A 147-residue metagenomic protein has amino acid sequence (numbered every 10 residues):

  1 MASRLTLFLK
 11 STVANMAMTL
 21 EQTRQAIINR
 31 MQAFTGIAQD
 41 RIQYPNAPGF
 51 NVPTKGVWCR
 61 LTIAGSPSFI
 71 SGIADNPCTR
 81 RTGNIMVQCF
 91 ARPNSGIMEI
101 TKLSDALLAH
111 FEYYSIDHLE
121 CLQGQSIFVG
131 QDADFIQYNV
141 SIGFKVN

Functional and structural regions predicted by a protein language model:
S3-P77, S95-A106, Y114, D132: Small/polar-rich, solvent-exposed N-terminal microdomains that initiate assembly or binding
A33, D105-N147: Acidic-leaning, charged glycine-interspersed low-complexity segments
P45-N46, F90, Q125-I127: Compositionally biased, intrinsically disordered low-complexity segments enriched in polar/proline residues
T79-P93, I136-N147: Oligomerization/assembly interface segments of phage tail-like spikes and tubes
F90-I97, I116-C121: Short C-terminal domain-edge/linker segments immediately following a structured domain
